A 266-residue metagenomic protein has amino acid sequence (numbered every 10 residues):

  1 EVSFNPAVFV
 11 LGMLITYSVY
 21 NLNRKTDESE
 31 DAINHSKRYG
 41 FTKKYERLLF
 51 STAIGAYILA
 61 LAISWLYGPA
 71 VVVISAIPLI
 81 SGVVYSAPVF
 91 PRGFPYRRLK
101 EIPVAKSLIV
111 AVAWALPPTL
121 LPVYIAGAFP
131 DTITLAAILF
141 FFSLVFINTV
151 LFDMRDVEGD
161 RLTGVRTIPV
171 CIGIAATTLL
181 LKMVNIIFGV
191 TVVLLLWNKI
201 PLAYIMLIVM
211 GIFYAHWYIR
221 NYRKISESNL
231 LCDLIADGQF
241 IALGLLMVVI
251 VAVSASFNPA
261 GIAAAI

Functional and structural regions predicted by a protein language model:
E1-L22, V72-S81, F129-L151: Membrane-embedded alpha-helical segments that form the functional core of polytopic membrane enzymes, especially those
V2-P6, S64-V72, W197-A203: Transmembrane helix interruption/hinge and helix-loop junction motifs
T16-I54, V145-I186: Solvent-exposed interhelical
K25-N34, R92-E101, L151-R161, Y222-D233 (+1 more regions): A cytosolic-side transmembrane-helix exit/cap motif
R38-Y39, K100, A176, Y204-N258 (+2 more regions): Extended hydrophobic alpha-helices typical of membrane-associated regions
G40-I125, Y218-K224: Intramembrane alpha-helical segments
I58, A113-A126, I187-T191, L243-I262: Hydrophobic alpha-helical transmembrane segments in multi-pass integral membrane proteins
S107-F152, V157, F257: Functional transmembrane core segments of multi-pass inner-membrane proteins
